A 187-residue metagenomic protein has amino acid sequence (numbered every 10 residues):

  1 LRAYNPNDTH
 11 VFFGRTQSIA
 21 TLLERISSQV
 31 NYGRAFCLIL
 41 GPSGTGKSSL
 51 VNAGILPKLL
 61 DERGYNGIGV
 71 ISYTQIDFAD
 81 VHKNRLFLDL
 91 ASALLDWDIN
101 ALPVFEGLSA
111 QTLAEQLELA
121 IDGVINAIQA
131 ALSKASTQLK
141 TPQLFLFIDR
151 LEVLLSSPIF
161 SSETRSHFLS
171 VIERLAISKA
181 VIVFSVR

Functional and structural regions predicted by a protein language model:
L1-R187: Amphipathic helix/helix-loop-helix segment enriched in hydrophobic residues with interspersed Lys/Arg and occasional
